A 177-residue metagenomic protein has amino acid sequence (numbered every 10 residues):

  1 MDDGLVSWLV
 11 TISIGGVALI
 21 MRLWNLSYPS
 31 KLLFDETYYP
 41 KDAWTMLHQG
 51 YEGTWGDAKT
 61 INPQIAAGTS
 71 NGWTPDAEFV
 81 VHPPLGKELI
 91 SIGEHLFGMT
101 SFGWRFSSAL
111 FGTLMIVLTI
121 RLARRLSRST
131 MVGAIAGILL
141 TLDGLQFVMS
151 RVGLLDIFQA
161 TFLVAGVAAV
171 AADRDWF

Functional and structural regions predicted by a protein language model:
M1, L5, L126, G166-F177: Membrane-interface transmembrane helices that cradle and orient dolichyl/undecaprenyl
V6-E36, W44, H48-Y51: Transmembrane signal-anchor helices characteristic of membrane glycosylation enzymes that use polyprenol
I14, T119-L142, T161, R174-F177: Transmembrane-helix signature of polytopic, membrane-embedded enzymes that assemble or transfer cell-envelope glycans
A18, A136-T141, V148, A168: Short helix- or helix-capping micro-motifs that position conserved polar/aromatic residues at function-defining sites
N25, T37-E78, L85-E88, I92: Extracytosolic helix-loop segments that constitute the early lumenal/periplasmic catalytic or substrate-binding loops
A77-L110, L145: Juxtamembrane segments of multi-pass membrane glycosylation machinery that transfer sugars from lipid-linked donors
F106-S127, A165: Transmembrane-helix motifs of polytopic, lipid-linked glycan transferases
S108, L145-F158: Short acidic/glycine- and proline-prone juxtamembrane loop motifs at membrane-interface regions of multi-pass membrane
